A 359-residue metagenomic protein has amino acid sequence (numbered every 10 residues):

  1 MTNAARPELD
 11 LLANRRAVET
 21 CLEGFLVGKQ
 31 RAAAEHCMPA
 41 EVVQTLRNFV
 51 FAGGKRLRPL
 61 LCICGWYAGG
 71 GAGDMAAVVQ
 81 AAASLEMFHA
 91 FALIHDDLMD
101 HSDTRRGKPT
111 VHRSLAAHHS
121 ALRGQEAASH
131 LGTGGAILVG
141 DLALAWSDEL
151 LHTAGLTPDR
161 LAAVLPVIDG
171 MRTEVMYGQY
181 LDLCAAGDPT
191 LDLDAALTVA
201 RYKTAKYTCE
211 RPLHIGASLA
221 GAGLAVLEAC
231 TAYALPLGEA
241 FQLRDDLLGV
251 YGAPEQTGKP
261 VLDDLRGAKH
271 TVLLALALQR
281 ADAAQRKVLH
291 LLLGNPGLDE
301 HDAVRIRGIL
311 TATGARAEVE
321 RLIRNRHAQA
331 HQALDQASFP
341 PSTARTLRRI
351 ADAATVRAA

Functional and structural regions predicted by a protein language model:
M1-A359: All-alpha prenyltransferase/terpene-synthase fold signal
